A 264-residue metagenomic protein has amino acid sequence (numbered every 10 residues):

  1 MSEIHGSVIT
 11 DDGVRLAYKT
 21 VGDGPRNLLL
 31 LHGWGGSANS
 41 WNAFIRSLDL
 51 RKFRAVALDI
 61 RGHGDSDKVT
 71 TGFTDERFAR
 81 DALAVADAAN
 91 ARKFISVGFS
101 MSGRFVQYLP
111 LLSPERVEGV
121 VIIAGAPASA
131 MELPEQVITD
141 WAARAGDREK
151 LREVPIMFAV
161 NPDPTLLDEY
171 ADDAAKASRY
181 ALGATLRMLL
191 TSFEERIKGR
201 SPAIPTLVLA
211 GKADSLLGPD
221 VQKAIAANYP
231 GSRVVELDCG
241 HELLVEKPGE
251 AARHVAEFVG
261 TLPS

Functional and structural regions predicted by a protein language model:
V14-K68: Conserved HGGG/HGGXW glycine-rich cap/lid loop of the alpha/beta-hydrolase fold
R77-F94: Conserved acidic catalytic loop of the alpha/beta-hydrolase fold
G98, S102, V106: Gly/Ala-rich beta-loop-alpha elbow adjacent to hydrolase catalytic centers
Q107-L112, E118-D147: Flexible "cap/lid" loop of the alpha/beta hydrolase fold
M131-E132, D147-R200: Conserved alpha/beta-hydrolase catalytic His-Asp/Glu region
P202, V208-A210: Short beta-strand/loop motif that positions the catalytic acidic residue of the alpha/beta-hydrolase fold
K212-L217: Acidic catalytic loop of the alpha/beta-hydrolase fold
C239-A252: Catalytic histidine-centered segment of alpha/beta-hydrolase-like enzymes
